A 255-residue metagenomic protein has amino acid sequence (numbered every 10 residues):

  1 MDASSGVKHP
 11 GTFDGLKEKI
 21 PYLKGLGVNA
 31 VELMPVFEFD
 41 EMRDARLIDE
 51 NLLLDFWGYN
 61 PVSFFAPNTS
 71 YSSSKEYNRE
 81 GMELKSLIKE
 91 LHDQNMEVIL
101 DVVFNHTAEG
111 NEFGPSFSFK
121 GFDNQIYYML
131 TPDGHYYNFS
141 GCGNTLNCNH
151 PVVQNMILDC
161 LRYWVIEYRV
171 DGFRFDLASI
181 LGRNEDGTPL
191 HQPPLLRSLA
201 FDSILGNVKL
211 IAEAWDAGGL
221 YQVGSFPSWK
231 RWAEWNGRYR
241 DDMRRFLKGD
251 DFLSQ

Functional and structural regions predicted by a protein language model:
M1-V170, R174-F201, L220: Substrate-binding/active-site clefts of carbohydrate-active enzymes
R169, G182-D186, L190-Q255: Conserved alpha/beta catalytic core and glycan-binding cleft of carbohydrate-active enzymes
